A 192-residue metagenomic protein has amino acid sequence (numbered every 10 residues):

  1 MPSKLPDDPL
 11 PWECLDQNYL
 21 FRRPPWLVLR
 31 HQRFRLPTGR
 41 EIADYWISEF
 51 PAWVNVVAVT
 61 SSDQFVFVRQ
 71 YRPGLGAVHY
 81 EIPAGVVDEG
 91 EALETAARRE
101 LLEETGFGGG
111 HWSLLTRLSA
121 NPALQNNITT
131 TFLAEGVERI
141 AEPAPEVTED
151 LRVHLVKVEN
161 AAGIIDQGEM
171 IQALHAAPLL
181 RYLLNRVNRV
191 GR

Functional and structural regions predicted by a protein language model:
P2-W12, R40, V78, E89 (+5 more regions): Nudix hydrolase/Nudix homology domain
P9-W12, Y45-P51, N55-R99, V147: Conserved Nudix-box catalytic region and its N-terminal flanking loop in Nudix hydrolases and closely related
L15-N18, T116-L118: Glycine-rich, charged/polar anion/phosphate-binding loops that engage phosphate groups from diverse ligands
D16-N55, S61: Acidic, metal-coordinating catalytic segment for phosphate/diphosphate chemistry, firing primarily on the Nudix
V28, S48-P51, V59-S61, R72 (+4 more regions): Active-site segment of metal-dependent pyrophosphate-handling enzymes, primarily the Nudix hydrolase catalytic core
H31-R35, A58, L133-E135, L155-K157 (+1 more regions): Short, well-ordered beta-strand micro-motif
Q32, L101, L179: A residue-level signal for conserved active-site and pocket-lining positions in enzyme catalytic cores
